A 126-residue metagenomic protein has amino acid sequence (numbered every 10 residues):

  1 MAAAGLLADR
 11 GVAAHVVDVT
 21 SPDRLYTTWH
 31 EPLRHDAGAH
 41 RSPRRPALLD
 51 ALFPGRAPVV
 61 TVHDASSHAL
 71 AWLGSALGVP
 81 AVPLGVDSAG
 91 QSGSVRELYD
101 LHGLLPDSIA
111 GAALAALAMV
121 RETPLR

Functional and structural regions predicted by a protein language model:
M1-R126: Thiamine diphosphate
